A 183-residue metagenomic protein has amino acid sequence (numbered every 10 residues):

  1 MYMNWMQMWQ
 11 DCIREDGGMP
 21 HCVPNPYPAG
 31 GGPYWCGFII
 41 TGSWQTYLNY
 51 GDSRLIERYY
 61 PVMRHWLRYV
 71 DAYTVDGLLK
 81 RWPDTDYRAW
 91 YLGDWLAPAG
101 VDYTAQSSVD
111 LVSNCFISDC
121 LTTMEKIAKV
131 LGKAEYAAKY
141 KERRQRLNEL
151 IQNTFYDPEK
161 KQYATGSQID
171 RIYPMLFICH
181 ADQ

Functional and structural regions predicted by a protein language model:
M1-H21, N49-F116, A128-L176: Active-site acid/base region of carbohydrate-active enzymes
N25-G31: Aromatic/His-enriched, Gly/Pro-containing loop or helix-boundary segments that lie immediately adjacent to catalytic
G31-L48: Thiamine diphosphate
C36, S43, N114, L121 (+1 more regions): TPR repeat positional signature
G42-Q45, C120-T123, I127, F177: Core register positions within helices of long alpha-helical scaffolds
A181-Q183: Short, intrinsically disordered, charge-balanced linker/junction segments flanking boundaries in proteins
